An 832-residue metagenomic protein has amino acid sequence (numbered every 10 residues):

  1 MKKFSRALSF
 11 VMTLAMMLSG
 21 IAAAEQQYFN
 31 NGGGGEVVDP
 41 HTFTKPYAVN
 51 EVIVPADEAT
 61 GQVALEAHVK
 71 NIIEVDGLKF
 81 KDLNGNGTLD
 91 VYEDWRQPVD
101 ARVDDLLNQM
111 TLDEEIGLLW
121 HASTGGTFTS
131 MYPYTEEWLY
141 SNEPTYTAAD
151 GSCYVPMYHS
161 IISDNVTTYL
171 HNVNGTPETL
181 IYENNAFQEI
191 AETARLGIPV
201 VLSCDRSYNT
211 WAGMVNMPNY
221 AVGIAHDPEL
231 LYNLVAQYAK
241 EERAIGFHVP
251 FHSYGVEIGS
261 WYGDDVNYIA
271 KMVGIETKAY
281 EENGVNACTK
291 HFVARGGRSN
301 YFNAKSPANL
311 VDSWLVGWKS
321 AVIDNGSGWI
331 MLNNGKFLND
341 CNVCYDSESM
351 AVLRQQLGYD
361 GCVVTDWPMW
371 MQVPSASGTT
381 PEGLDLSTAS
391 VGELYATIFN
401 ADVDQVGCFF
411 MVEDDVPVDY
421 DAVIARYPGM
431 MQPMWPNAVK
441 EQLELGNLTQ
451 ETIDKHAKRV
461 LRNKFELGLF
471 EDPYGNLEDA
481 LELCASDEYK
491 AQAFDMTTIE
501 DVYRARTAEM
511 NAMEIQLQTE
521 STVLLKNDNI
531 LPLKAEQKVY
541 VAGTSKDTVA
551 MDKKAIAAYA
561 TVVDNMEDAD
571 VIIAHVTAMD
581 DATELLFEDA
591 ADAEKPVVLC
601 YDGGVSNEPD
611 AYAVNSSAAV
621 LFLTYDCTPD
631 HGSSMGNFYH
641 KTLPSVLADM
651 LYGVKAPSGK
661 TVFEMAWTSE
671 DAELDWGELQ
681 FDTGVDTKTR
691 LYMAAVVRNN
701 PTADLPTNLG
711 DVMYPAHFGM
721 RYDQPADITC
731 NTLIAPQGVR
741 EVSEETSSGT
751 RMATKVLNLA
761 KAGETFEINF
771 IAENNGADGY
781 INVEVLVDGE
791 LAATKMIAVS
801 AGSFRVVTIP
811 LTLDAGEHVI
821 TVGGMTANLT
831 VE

Functional and structural regions predicted by a protein language model:
M1-Q27: Gram-positive cell-envelope targeting signals
A24-S748, A762-N769, N775, I781-V783 (+3 more regions): Glycoside hydrolase catalytic-domain context in secreted enzymes
A753-A760: Short beta-strand segments of immunoglobulin-like
A760-E764, N775-A777, A801-S803, T812-D814: Solvent-exposed loop and beta-edge segments used for protein-protein assembly and interaction
E790-A815: Intrinsically disordered, low-complexity Pro/Gly/Ser/Thr-rich segments with frequent PxxP/GP/PP motifs and embedded
